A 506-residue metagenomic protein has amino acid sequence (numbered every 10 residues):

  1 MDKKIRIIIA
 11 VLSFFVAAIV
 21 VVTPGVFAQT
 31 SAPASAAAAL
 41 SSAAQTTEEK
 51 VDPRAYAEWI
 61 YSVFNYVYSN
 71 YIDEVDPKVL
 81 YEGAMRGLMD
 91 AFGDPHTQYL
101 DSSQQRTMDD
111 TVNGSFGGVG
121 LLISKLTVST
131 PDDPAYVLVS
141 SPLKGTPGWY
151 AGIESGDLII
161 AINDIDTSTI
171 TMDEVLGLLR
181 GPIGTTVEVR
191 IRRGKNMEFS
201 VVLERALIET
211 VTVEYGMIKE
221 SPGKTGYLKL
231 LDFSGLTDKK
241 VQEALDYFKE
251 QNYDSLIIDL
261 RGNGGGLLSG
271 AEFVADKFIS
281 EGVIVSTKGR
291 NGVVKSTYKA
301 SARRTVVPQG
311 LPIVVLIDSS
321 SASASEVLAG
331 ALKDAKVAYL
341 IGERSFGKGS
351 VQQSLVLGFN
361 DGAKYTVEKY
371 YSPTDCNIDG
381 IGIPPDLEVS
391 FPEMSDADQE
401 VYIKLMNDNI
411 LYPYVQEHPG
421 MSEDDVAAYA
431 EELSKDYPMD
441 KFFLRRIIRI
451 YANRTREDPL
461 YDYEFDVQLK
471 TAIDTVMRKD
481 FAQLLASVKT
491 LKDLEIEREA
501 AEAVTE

Functional and structural regions predicted by a protein language model:
M1-S13: N-terminal Sec-pathway targeting helices
A10-T23: Hydrophobic membrane-insertion alpha-helices, especially the h-region of bacterial N-terminal signal peptides
V21-Q45: Sec-dependent signal peptide cleavage junction
A37-E48, Y61-N70, I448-E457: Acidic/histidine-rich, surface-exposed loop or edge segments in extracytoplasmic proteins
D52, I72, D76-P77, L138-L143 (+2 more regions): Cleft-lining beta-strand/loop regions that shape enzyme active-site pockets
Y56-V63, D76, L80-L88, Q104 (+12 more regions): Stable alpha-helical elements in mature extracytoplasmic
Y71-V137, T186-E188, R192-Y215, D462-I473 (+1 more regions): Extended, small/polar residue-biased N-terminal targeting/export presequences and adjacent propeptide/linker tracts
T374-E506: Conserved functional hotspot residues or short segments at active or partner-binding sites across diverse domains
